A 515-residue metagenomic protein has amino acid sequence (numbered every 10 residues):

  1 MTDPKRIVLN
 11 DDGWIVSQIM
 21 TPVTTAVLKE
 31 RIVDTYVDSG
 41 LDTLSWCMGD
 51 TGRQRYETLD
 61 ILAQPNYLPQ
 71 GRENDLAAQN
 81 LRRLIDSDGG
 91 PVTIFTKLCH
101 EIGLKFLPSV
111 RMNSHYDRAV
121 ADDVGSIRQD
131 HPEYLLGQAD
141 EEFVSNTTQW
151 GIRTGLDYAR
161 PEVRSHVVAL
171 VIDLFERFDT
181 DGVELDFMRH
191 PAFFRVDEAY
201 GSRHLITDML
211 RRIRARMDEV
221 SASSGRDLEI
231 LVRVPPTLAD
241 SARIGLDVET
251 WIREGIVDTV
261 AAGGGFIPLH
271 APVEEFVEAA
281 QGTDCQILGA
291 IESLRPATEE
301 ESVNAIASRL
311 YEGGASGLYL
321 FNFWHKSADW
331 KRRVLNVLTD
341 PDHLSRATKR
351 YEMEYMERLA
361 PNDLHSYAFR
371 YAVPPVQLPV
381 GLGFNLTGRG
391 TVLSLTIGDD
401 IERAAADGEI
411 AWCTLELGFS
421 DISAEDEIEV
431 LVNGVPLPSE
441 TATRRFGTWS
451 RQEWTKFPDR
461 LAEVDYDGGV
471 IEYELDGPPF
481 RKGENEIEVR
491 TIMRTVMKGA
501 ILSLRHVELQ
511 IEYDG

Functional and structural regions predicted by a protein language model:
T2-V23, P65-N66, Q70, D75-K97 (+2 more regions): Active-site-adjacent "subsite" loops/lids of carbohydrate-active enzymes
S17-Q18, P22-V27, G49-Q54, I85-D86 (+4 more regions): Acidic-and-aromatic substrate-binding clefts and catalytic sites of carbohydrate-active enzymes
V27-E57, R177-G182, V257-A262, E312-G317: Catalytic domains of carbohydrate-active enzymes, especially glycoside hydrolases
L41-D86, A192-V196, A262-F276: Aromatic-lined carbohydrate-binding/catalytic grooves of carbohydrate-active enzymes
E162-D284, S302: Active-site neighborhood of glycoside hydrolase catalytic domains
S316-A405: Aromatic- and carboxylate-lined catalytic core of secreted/periplasmic carbohydrate-active enzymes
R403-T414, S423: Extended extracellular/luminal ectodomain segments enriched in beta-structured repeat modules
S420-G515: Beta-strand-rich ligand-recognition modules
